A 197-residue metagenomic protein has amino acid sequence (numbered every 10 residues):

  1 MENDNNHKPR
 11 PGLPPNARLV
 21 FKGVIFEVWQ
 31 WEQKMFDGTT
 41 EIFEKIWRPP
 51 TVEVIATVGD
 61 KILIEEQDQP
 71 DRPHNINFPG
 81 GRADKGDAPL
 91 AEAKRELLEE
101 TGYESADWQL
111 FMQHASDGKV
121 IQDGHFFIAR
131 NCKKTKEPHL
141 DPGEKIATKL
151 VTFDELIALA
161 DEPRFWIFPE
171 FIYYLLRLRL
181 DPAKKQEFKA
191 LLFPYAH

Functional and structural regions predicted by a protein language model:
E2-P9, D71, K119, G143-H197: Nudix hydrolase/Nudix homology domain
R10, V52-R95: Conserved Nudix-box catalytic region and its N-terminal flanking loop in Nudix hydrolases and closely related
R10-E53: Acidic, metal-coordinating catalytic segment for phosphate/diphosphate chemistry, firing primarily on the Nudix
R18-V24, Q113-F126: Acidic pyrophosphate-coordinating catalytic loop
E27, P50, Q122-D123, E144-A147: A generic structural signal for well-ordered coil/turn residues at beta-strand boundaries that shape enzyme active-site
E32-D37, D117-K136, K149: Active-site-adjacent beta-strand/loop module that shapes the phosphate/pyrophosphate-binding cleft
I42-I46, V54-I55, E66-Q67, P138-L140 (+1 more regions): Short histidine-centered beta-strand/loop micro-motifs that create catalytic or ligand/metal-coordination sites
N77-M112, F127, G143, T152: The catalytic Nudix box helix
